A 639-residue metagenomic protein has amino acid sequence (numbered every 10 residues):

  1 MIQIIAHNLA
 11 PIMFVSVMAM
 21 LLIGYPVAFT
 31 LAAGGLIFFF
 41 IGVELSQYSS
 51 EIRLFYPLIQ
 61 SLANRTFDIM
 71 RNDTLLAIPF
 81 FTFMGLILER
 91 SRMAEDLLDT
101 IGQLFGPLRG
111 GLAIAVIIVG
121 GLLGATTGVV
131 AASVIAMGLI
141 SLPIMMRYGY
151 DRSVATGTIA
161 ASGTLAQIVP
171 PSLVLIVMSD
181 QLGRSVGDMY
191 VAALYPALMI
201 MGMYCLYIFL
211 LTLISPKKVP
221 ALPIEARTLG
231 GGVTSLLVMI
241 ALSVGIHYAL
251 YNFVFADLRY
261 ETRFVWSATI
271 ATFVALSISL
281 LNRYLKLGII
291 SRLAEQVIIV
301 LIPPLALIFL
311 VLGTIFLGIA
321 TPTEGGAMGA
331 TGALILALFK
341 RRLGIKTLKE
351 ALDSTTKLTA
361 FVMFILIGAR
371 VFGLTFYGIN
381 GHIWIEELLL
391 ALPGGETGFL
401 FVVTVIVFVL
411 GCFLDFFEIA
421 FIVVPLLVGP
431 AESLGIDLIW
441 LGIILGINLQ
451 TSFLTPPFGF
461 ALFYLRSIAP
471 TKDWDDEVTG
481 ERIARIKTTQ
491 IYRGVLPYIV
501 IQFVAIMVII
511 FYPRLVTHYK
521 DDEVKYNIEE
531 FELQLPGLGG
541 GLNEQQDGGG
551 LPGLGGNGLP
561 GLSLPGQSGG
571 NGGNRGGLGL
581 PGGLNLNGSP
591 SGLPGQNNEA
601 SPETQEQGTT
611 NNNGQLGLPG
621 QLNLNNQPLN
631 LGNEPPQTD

Functional and structural regions predicted by a protein language model:
M1-D639: Alpha-helical transmembrane segments of multi-pass membrane transport proteins
